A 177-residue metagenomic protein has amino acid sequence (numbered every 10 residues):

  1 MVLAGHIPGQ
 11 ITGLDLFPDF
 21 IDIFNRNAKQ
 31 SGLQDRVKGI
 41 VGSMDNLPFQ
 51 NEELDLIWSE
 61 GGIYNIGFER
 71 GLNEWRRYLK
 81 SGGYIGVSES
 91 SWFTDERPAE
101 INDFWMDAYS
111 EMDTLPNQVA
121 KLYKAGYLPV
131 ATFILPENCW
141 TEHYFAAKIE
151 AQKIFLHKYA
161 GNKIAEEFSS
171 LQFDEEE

Functional and structural regions predicted by a protein language model:
M1-N46: Class I SAM-dependent methyltransferase SAM/SAH-binding core
G5-I7, I66, L79: A generic alpha-to-beta junction signature in SAM-dependent methyltransferases
D45-I57: A short acidic, Gly/Pro-enriched loop at the edge of an enzyme's catalytic core that lines a small-molecule cofactor
D55-E69: A short SAM/SAH-binding and catalytic strip from SAM-dependent methyltransferases
E69-Y84: A short glycine-rich, Lys/Arg-flanked "PGG" loop and its adjoining helix->strand segment in the class I
V87-Y109: Short, glycine-/aromatic-enriched active-site segment of Class I SAM-dependent methyltransferases
S110-T132: Short alpha-helix
L135-E177: C-terminal helical/coil "lid" or tail adjacent to the Rossmann-like core of SAM-dependent
